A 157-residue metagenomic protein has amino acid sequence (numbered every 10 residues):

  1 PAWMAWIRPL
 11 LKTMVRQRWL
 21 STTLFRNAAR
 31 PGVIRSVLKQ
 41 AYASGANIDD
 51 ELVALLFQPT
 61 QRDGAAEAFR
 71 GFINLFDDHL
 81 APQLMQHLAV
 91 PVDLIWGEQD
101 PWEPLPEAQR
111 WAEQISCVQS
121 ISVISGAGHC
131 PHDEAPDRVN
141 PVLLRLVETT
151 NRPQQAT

Functional and structural regions predicted by a protein language model:
P1-T22: Flexible "cap/lid" loop of the alpha/beta hydrolase fold
T22-H87: Conserved alpha/beta-hydrolase catalytic His-Asp/Glu region
V37, L56, F69, L94-G97 (+3 more regions): Generic structural signal for small/hydrophobic residues in well-ordered secondary structure, especially within
N47, W102, C130: A short, conserved beta-strand element in the Rossmann-like catalytic core that flanks the donor/metal-binding loop
H87-A127: Conserved loop-alpha-helix segment in the C-terminal half of the alpha/beta-hydrolase fold that carries the catalytic
C117-T157: Catalytic active-site module of serine/aspartate enzymes centered on a nucleophile-bearing elbow/loop
